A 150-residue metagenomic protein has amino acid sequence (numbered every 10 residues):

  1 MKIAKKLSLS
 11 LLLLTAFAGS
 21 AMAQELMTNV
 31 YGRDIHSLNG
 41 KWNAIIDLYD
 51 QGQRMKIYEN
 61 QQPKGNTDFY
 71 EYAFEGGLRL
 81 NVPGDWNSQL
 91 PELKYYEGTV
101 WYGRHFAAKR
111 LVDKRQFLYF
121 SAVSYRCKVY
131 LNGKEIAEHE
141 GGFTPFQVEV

Functional and structural regions predicted by a protein language model:
M1-L26: Bacterial Sec-dependent N-terminal signal peptides
I3-A4, G77, W86, Y102: Intrinsically disordered, low-complexity sequence elements enriched in Ser/Thr/Gly/Pro
A4-S8, M55-D68, Q116-S121, Y130: Residue-level detector of intrinsically disordered/flexible regions characterized by low predicted structural confidence
K5-L13, V30-Y31, S88, V112 (+1 more regions): Generic hydrophobic-segment detector
A18, R54-K56, Q147: Short amphipathic alpha-helical leader/targeting segments
A23-Q89, A107, I136: Accessory carbohydrate-binding/adhesion or oligomerization-edge regions at the termini of glycan-active proteins
T28-N29, I45-Y49, E92-L93, E97-V150: Accessory beta-strand-rich segments of carbohydrate-active enzymes
